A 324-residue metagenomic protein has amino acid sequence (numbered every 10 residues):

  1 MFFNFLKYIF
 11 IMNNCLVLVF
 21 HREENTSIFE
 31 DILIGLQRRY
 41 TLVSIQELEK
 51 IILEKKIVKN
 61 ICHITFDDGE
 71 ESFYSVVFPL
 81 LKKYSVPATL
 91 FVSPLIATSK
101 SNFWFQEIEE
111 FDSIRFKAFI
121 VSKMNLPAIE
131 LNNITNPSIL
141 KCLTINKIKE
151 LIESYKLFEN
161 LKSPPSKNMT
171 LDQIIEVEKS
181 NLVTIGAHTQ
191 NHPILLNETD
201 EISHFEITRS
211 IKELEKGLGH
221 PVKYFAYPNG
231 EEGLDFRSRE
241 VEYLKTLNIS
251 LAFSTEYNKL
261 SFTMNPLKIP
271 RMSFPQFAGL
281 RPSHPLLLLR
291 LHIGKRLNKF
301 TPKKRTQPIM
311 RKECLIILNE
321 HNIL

Functional and structural regions predicted by a protein language model:
M1-T65, S72-Y74, S180, N197-L324: C-terminal active-site subregion of NodB/CE4 polysaccharide deacetylases
L18-H21, I61, Y84-L234, I269: Metal-dependent polysaccharide deacetylase catalytic core of the NodB/CE4 family, i.e., the active-site-bearing domain
E70-E71, N191: Short active-site segment of divalent metal-dependent hydrolases/proteases that encodes the spacing between
F78: Eukaryote-biased recognition of electropositive, low-complexity segments and basic polyanion/acidic-motif-binding
